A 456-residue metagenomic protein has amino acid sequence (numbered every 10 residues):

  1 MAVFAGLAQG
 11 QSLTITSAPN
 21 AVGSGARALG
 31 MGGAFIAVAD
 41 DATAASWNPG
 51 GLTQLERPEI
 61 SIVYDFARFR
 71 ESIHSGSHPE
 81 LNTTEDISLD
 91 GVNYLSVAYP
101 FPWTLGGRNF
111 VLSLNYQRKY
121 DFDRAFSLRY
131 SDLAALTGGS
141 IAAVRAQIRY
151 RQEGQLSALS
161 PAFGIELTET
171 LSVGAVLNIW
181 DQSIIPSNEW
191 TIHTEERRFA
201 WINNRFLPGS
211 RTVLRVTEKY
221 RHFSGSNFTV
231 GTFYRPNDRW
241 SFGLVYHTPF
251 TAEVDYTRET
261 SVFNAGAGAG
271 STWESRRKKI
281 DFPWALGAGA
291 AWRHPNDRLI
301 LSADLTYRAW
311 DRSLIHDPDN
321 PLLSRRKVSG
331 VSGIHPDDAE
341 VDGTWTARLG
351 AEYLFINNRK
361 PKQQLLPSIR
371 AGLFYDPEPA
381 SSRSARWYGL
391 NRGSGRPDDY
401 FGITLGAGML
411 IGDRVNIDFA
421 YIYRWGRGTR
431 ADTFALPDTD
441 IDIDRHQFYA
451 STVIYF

Functional and structural regions predicted by a protein language model:
M1-I15: Cleavable N-terminal export/targeting peptides
A2, T16-A18, W47-G51: Intrinsically disordered, low-complexity boundary segments flanking structured domains
A5-L7, A37, A44: Residue-level recognition of hydrophobic positions within alpha-helical transmembrane segments
Q11-F35, T53-S72: Transmembrane beta-strand segments of Gram-negative outer membrane beta-barrel proteins
Q11-L29, Y94-F456: Outer-membrane beta-barrel porins/channels
A37-A39, A158-L159: Short hydrophobic "helix-edge" motifs at membrane interfaces and signal-peptide entry regions
A39-W47, T53-D132: Outer-membrane beta-barrel translocator/receptor signature
